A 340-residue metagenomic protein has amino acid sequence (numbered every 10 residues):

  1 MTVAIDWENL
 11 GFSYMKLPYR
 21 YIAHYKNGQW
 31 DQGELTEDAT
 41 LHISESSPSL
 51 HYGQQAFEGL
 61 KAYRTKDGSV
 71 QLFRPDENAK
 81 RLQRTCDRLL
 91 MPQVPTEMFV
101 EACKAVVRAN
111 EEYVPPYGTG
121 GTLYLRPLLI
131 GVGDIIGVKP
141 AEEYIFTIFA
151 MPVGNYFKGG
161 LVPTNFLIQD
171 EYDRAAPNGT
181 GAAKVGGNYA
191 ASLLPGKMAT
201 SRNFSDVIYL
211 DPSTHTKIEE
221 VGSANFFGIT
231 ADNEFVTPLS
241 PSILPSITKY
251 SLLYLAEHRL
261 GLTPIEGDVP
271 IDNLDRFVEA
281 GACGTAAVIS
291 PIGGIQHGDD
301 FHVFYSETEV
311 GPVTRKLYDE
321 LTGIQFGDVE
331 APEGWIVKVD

Functional and structural regions predicted by a protein language model:
M1-A102, V106, L128, I135-D340: Helix-start/capping segments and mature chain N-termini
T96, V106-G118: Charged, gly/pro-rich active-site loop segments
P115-I130: Extended, Lys/Arg-enriched charged tracts that mediate electrostatic binding to polyanionic substrates
